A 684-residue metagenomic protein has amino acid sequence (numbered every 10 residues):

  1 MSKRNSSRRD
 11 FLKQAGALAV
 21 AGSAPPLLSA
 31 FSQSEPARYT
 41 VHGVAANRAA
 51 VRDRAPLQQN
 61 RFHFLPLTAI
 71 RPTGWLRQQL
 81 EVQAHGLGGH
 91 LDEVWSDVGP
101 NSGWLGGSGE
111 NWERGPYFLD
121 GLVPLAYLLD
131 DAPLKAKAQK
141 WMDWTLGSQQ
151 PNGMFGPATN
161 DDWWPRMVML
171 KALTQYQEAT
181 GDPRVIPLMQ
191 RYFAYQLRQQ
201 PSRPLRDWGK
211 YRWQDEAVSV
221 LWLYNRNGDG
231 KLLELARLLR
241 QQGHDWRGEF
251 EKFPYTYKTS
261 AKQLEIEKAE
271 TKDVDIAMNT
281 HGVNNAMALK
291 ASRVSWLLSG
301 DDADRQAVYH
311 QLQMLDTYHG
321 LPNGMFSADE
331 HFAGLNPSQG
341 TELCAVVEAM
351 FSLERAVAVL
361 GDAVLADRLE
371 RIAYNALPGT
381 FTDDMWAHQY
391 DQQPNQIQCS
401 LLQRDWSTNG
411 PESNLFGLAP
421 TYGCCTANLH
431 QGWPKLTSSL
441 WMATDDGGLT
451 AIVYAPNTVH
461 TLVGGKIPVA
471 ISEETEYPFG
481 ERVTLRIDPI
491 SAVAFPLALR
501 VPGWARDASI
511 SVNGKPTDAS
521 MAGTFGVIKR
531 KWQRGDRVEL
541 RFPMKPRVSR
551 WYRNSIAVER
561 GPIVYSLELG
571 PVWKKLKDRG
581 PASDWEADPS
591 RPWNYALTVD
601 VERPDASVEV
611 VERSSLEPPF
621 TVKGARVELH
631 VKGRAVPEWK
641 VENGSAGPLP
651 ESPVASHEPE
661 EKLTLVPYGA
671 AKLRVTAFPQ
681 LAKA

Functional and structural regions predicted by a protein language model:
M1-S6: Secretory targeting signals
D10-S32: N-terminal export signals
P36-A132, R166-A179, Q214-K231, L235 (+2 more regions): Aromatic (Trp/Tyr) and acidic
P36-A45, V308, D367-N375, T380-R486 (+3 more regions): C-terminal beta-rich recognition modules with glycine/proline-rich loops and embedded aromatic residues
W104-S108, P116, L125-P254, K258 (+1 more regions): Extended ligand-binding groove/face enriched in aromatic
H319-H331: Flexible glycine/proline-rich, aromatic-decorated loop/lid segments
L497-A498, I528-P543: C-terminal beta-strand-rich structural cap/linker in extracellular carbohydrate-active enzymes
A505-R530, V548-W551: Solvent-exposed beta-strand/loop surfaces of large extracellular or lumenal domains
